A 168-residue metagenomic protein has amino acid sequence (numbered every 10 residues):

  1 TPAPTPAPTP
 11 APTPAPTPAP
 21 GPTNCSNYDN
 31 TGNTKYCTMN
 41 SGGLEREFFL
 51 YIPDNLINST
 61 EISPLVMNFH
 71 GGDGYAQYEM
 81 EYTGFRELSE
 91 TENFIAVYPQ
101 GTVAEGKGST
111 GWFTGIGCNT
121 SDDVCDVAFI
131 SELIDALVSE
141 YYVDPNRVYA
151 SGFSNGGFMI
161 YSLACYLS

Functional and structural regions predicted by a protein language model:
A3, A7, A11-L65, D122 (+2 more regions): A domain-start/cap signature at the N-terminus of enzymes
L56-G106: Short substrate-entry loop that stabilizes the transition state in hydrolases
F69-G71, C118-T120, P145: A short, structure-level motif marking secondary-structure boundaries and short turns
G71, G84, E90, D135-Y142 (+1 more regions): Sec-exported extracytoplasmic/periplasmic mature domains
Y78-E79, V127, S154: Short alpha-helix boundary/capping motifs
G84, E132, M159: Short Gly/charged-rich anion-binding patches and loops
Q100-V127: Cap/lid segment of the alpha/beta-hydrolase catalytic domain
C118-Y142, S162: Alpha/beta-hydrolase active-site loop
